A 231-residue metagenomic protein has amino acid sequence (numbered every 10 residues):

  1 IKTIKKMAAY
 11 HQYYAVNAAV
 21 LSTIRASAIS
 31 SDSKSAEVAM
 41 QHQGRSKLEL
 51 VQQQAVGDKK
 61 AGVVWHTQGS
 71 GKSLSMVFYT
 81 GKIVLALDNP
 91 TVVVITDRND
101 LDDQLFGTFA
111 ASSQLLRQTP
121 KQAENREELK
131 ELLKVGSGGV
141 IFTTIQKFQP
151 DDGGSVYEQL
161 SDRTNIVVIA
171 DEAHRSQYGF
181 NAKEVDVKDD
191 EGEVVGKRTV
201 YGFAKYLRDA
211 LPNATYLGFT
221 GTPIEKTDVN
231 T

Functional and structural regions predicted by a protein language model:
I1-T91, D100-L115, Q146, R163-N165 (+1 more regions): ATP-dependent helicase/translocase motor core
T91, S113-E128: Conserved RecA-like helicase motor-core motifs
V94, I141-T143, V168: Hydrophobic positions in the central parallel beta-sheet of the AAA+
L101, Q122-L129, F148-P150: Short acidic loop-to-helix transition motifs that present clustered carboxylates
N125-I141, Q159-L160: Conserved motor-coupling elements within RecA-like helicase/translocase cores
G138-V156: Conserved helicase/translocase P-loop NTPase motor core
Q149-S155, S161-T231: Signature of the SF2 helicase/ATPase Hel1-core->accessory helical subdomain module
